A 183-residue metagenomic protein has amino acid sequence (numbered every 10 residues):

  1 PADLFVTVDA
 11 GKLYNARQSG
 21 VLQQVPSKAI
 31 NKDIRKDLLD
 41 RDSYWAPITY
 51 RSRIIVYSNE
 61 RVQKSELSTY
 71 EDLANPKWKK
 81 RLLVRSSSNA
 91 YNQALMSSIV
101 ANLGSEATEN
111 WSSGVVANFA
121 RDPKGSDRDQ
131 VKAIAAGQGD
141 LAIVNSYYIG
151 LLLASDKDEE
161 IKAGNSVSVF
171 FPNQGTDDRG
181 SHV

Functional and structural regions predicted by a protein language model:
P1-Y14: Early extracytoplasmic/lumenal segment of secretory-pathway proteins
A2-F5, Q23-I55, E71, L83: A structural signal for short loop-to-beta-strand junctions that line the ligand-binding cleft of periplasmic/secreted
D9-G11, V21, I30, N59-R61 (+3 more regions): Solvent-exposed coil/turn segments that connect beta secondary-structure elements in extracytoplasmic/periplasmic
N15, L38-D40, A46-Y50, N75-K77 (+3 more regions): Extracellular/periplasmic catalytic domains that process cell-envelope and extracellular macromolecules
Q23-N31, W45-A46, E71-A74, D158-D177: Short beta-strand->loop
I54-R61, N173-Q174, G180-V183: A bilobed periplasmic-binding-protein/Venus flytrap-type ligand-binding module shared by bacterial periplasmic
E71-A90, S98-V100: Short loop->beta-strand "edge-of-pocket" segments that line small-molecule binding or catalytic clefts across diverse
S87, Y91-A94, S98-P172: Ligand-binding pocket segment of bilobal, Venus flytrap-like solute-binding proteins
